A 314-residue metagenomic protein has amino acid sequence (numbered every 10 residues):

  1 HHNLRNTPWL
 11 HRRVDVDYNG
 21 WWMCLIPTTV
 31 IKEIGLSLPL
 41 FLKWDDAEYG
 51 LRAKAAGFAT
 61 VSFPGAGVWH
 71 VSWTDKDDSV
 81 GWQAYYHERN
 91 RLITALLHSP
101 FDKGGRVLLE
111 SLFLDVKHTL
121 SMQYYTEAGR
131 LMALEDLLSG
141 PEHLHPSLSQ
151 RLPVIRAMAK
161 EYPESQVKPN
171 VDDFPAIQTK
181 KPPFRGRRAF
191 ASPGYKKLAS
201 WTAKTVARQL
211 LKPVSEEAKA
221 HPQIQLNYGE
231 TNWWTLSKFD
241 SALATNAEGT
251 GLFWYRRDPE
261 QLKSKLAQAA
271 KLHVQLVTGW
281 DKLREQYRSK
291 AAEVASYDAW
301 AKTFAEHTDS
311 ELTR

Functional and structural regions predicted by a protein language model:
H2-M23, D77: A recurrent flexible, glycine/aromatic-enriched loop bordering the glycosyltransferase active site that acts as
N3-P8, M23-P27, P64-W69, V107-S111: Short amphipathic alpha-helical segments, especially helix-boundary/capping motifs
D15-M23, T28, K32-L51, G57-G67 (+1 more regions): Donor nucleotide-sugar recognition loop
L36-P39, L51, A55-A56, G81-F101 (+1 more regions): Catalytic-core region of carbohydrate-active enzymes that cleave or remodel glycosidic bonds
S37, S79-V80, K117-M122: Active-site rim elements
A59, H70-H87, Y125, G129: Nucleotide-sugar-dependent glycosyltransferase catalytic core
G67, D77, I93: Gly/lys/ser-thr-rich phosphate-binding loops in alpha/beta enzymes that coordinate phosphoanhydride or phosphate groups
R89-R314: Terminal low-complexity segments of carbohydrate-biosynthetic enzymes
